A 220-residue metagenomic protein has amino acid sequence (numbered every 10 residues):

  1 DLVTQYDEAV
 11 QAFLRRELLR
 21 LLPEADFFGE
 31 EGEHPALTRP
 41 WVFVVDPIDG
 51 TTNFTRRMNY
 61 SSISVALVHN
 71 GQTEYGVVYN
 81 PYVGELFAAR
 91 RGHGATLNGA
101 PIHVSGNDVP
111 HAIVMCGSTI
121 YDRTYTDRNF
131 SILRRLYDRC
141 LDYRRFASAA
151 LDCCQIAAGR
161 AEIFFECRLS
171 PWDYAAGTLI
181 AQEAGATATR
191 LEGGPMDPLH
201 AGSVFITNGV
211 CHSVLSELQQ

Functional and structural regions predicted by a protein language model:
D1-I48, T187, E217: N-terminal subdomain of lithium-sensitive/metallo-dependent phosphomonoesterases centered on the IMPase/IPPase/PAP
D7, L18, T51, N80 (+5 more regions): Residue-level signal for inorganic ion chemistry
E8, E31, P47-G50, P81 (+3 more regions): Generic detector of well-ordered alpha-helical packing
P23, R39-P40, G71-E74, V109-H111 (+1 more regions): Short coil/turn connectors at secondary-structure junctions
G29-E31, G99, A147: Short loop/edge segments at beta-strand edges and connector loops that shape dinucleotide/nucleotide cofactor-binding
P35-L37, N70, A88, G106-D108 (+1 more regions): Solvent-exposed alpha-helices and their adjacent loops that cap or buttress functional pockets in soluble metabolic
L37-T96: DPxDG-like acidic metal-binding loop motif
V104-Q220: An extended, acidic
